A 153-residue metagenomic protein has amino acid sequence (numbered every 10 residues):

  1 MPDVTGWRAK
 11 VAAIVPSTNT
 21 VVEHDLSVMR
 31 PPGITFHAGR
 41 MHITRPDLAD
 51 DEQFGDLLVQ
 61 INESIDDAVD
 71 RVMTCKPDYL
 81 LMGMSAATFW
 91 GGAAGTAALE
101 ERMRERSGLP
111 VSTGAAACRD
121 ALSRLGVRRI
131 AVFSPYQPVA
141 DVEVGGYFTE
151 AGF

Functional and structural regions predicted by a protein language model:
M1-D66, V139-F153: N-terminal glycine-rich anion-binding loop in soluble enzyme alpha/beta folds
A12, D78-G83, A131-F133: Periplasmic-binding protein-like
V15-T20, M84-G92, S134-A140: Gly/Ser/Thr-rich loops at beta-strand to alpha-helix junctions that form or flank small-molecule/cofactor-binding
A38, M82, V111-A115: General beta-strand structural signal in soluble alpha/beta enzymes
H42, A86, A115-A117: Short glycine-enriched loops at secondary-structure junctions
E63-D66, D70, R119, S123: Amphipathic, non-transmembrane alpha-helical secondary structure
I65, V69-P110: Glycine/small-residue-rich loop that forms an oxyanion/phosphate-binding "nest" at active or ligand-binding sites
R102-F153: Conserved beta-alpha
